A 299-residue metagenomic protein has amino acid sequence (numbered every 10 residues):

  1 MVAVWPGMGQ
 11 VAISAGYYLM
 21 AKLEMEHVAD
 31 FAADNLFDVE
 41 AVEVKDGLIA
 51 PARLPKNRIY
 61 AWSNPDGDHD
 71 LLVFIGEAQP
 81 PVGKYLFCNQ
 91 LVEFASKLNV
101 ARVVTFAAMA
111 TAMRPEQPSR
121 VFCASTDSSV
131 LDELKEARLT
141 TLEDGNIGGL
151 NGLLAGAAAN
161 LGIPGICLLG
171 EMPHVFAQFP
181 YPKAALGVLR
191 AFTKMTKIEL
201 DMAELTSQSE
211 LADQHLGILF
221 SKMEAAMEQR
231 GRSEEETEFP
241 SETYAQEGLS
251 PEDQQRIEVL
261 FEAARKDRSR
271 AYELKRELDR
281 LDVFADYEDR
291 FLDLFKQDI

Functional and structural regions predicted by a protein language model:
M1-A78: N-terminal short beta-loop-beta anion/metal-coordinating cradle
A29-D30, I198-S209, A271: Flexible, glycine/charged-enriched surface loops at secondary-structure junctions
H69, V73-L98: Short HxH-centered metal-ligating active-site micro-motif
A112-M195, L211-G231: Catalytic cores of processing enzymes, dominated by hydrolases/peptidases, characterized by acidic/His-rich
D201-L211, L219, M223-G248, A263: An accessory alpha-helical subdomain
E235-V283: Charged/polar low-complexity intrinsically disordered segments, enriched in acidic residues
L274-I299: C-terminal non-catalytic accessory extensions
